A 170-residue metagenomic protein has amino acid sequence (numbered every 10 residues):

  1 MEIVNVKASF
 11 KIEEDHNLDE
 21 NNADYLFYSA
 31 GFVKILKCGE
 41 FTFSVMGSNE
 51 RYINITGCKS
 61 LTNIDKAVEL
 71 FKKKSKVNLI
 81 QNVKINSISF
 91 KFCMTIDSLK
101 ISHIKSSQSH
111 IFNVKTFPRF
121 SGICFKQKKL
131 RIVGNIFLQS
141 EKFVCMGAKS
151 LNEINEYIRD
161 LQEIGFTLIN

Functional and structural regions predicted by a protein language model:
M1-K142, A148-N170: Intrinsically disordered, low-complexity polar/charged tails and linkers
